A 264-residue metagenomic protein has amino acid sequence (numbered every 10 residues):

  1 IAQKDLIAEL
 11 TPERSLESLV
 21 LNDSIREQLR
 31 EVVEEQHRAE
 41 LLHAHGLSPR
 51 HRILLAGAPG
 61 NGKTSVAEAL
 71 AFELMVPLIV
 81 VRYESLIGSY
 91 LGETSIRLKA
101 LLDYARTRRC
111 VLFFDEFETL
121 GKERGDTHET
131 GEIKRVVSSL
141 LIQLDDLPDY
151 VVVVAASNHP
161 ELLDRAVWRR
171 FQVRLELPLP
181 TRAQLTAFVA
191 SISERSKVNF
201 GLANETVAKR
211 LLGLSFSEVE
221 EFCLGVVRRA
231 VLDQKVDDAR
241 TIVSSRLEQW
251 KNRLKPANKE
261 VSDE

Functional and structural regions predicted by a protein language model:
I1-L19, R182-E264: C-terminal alpha-helical "lid" subdomain
S24-Q28, V32-E205: Walker A/P-loop NTP-binding motif of AAA+ ATPase domains
